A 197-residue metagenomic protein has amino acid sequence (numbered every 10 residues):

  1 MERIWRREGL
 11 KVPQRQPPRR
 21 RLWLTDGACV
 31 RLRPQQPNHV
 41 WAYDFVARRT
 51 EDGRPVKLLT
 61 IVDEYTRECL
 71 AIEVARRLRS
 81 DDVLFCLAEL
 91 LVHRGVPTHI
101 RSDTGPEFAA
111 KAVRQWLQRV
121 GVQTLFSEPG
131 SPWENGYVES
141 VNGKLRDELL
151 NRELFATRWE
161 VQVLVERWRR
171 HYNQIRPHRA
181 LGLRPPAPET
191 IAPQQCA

Functional and structural regions predicted by a protein language model:
M1, W5, D44, I61 (+10 more regions): Mobile genetic element proteins and their domesticated derivatives, centered on retroelements and DNA transposons
M1-V40, P106, S131, P185-C196: Basic, flexible linker segments flanking DNA-binding modules in nucleic acid-interacting mobile-element proteins
Q14-R15, I100-T104, R119-Y137, E153-R158: RNase H-like polynucleotidyl transferase catalytic core
V40-L70, R76: An active-site-proximal beta-strand-loop segment
R54, I72-R94, P106-A109: Active-site beta-loop-alpha junctions of metal-dependent nucleic acid enzymes, especially the RNase H-like/DDE
T66-L70, R94-H99: Short, surface-exposed connector motifs at secondary-structure boundaries
V120, G143-A197: C-terminal domain-tail junction helix/linker
